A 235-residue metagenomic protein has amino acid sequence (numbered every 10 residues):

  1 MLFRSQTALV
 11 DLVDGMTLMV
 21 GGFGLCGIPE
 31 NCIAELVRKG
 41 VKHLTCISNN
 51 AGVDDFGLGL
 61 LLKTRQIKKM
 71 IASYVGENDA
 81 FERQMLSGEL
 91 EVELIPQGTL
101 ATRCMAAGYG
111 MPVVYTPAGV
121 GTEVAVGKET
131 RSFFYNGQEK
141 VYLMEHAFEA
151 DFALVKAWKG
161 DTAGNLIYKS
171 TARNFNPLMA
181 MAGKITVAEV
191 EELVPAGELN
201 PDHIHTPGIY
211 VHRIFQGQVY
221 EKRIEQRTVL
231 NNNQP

Functional and structural regions predicted by a protein language model:
M1-P235: Conserved alpha/beta enzyme-core scaffold
